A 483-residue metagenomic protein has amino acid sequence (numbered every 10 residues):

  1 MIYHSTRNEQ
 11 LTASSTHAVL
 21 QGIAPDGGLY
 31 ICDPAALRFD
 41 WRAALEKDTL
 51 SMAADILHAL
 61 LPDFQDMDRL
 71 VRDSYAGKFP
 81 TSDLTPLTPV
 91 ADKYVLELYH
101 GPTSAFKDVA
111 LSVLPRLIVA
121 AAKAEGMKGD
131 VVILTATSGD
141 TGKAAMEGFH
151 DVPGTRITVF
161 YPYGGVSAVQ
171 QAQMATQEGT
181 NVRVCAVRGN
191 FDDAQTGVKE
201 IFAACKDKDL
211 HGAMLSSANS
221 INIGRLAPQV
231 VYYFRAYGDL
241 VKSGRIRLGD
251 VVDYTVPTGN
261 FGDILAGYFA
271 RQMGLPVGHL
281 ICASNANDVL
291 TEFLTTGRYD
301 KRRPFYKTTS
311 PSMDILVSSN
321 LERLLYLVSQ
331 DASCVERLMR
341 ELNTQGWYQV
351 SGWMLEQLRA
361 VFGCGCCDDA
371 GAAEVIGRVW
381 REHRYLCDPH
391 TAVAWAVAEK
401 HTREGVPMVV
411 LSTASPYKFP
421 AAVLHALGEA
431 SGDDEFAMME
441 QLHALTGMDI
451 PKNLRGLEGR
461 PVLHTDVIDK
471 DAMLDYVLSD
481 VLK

Functional and structural regions predicted by a protein language model:
M1-K483: PLP-dependent amino-acid enzyme catalytic core
